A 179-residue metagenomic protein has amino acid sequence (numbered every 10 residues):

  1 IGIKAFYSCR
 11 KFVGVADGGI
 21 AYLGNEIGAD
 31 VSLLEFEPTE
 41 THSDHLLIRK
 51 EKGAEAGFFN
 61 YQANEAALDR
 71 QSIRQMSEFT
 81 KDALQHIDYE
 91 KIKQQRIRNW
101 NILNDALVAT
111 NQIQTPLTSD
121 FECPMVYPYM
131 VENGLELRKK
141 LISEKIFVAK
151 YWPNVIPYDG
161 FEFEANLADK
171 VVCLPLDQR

Functional and structural regions predicted by a protein language model:
I1-V15, I20-L23: Conserved active-site segment immediately N-terminal to the catalytic lysine that forms the internal aldimine
E26-R179: PLP-dependent aminotransferase class I/II
